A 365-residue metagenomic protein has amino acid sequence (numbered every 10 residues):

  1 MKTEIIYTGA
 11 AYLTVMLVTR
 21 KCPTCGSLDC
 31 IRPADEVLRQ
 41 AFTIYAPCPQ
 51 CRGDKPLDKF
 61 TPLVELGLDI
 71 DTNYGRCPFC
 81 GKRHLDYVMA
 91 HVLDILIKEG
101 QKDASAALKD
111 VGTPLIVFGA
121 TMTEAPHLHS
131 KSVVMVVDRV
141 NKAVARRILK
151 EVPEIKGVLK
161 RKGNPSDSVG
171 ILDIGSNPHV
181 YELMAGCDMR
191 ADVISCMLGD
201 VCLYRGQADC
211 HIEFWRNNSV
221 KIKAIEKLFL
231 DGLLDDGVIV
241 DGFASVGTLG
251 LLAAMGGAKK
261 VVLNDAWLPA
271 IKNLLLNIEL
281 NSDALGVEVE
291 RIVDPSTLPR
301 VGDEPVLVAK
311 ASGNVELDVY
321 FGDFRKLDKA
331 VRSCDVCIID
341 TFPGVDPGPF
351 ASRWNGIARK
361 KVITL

Functional and structural regions predicted by a protein language model:
M1-M89: N-terminal cysteine/histidine-rich coordination modules
D54, E316-I357: Active-site segment flanking the S-adenosylmethionine/decSAM binding pocket in AdoMet-dependent transferases
E124-K131, V136-F214: Non-catalytic substrate-recognition/targeting regions of SAM-dependent transferases
R216-G237: Conserved alpha-helix/loop element of class I SAM-dependent methyltransferases that forms part of the SAM/SAH-binding
L234-S245, V262: Conserved class I S-adenosyl-L-methionine
V246-K259: Conserved SAM-binding loop of SAM-dependent methyltransferases across substrates and taxa, primarily the Class I
K260-A266: Conserved SAM-binding motif I beta-strand of class I
A266-R332: S-adenosyl-L-methionine
